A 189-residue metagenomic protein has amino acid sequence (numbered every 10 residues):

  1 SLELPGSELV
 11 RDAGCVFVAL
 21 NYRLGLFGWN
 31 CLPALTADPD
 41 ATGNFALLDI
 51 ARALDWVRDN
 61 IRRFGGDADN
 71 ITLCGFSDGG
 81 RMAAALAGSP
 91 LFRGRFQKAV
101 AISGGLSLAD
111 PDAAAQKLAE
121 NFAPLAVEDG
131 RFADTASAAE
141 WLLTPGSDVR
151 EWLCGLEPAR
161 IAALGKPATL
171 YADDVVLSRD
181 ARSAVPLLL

Functional and structural regions predicted by a protein language model:
S1-A51, D59-R63: Cap/lid segment of the alpha/beta-hydrolase catalytic domain
S1-E3, G28-L32, A84-L86, A109-A115: Short, solvent-exposed loop/turn and secondary-structure capping segments
A13-V18, D67-I71, G94-K98, S183-P186: Loop/turn elements at helix/coil->beta-strand transitions in domains of secreted/extracellular proteins
F45-D49, S77-M82: Active-site loop->helix "elbow" adjoining a glycine-rich segment at hydrolase catalytic centers
V57, F64-F76: Alpha/beta-hydrolase fold nucleophile elbow
D59, R93, I102-L189: Substrate-access "cap/lid" subdomains that shape and gate the entrance to catalytic or ligand-binding pockets
G75-D78, P90, S103: Catalytic nucleophile serine of serine hydrolases, specifically the conserved "nucleophile elbow" pentapeptide
G80-F92: Short glycine-enriched nucleophile-adjacent loop and the immediately C-terminal alpha-helix near the catalytic center
